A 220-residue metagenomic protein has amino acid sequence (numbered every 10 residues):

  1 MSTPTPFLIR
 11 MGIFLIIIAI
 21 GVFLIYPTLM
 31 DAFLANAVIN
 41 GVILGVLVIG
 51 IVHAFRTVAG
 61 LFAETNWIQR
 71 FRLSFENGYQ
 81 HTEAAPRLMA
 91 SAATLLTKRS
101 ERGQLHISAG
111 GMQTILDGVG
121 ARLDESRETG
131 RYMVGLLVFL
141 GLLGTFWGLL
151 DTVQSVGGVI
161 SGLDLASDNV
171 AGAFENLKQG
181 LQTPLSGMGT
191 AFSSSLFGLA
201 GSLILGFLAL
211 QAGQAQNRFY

Functional and structural regions predicted by a protein language model:
S2-G130: Large intracellular
I18-A32, L140-D164, L208: Juxtamembrane "helix exit" motif at the C-terminal ends of alpha-helical transmembrane segments in multi-pass membrane
H53-F62, L150, L203-A215: Transmembrane signal-anchor/signal-peptide helices with a preference for the extracytoplasmic
Q113, G120-A121, V138, T145 (+2 more regions): Terminal non-domain segments
Q113, R127, L143-F146, L150 (+3 more regions): Conserved structured core elements
G118, T152-S155, P184: Alpha-helical scaffold elements adjacent to nucleotide-binding pockets in ATP/GTP-utilizing enzyme cores
G118-G148, G189-F197: Transmembrane alpha-helical segments and their cytosolic interface motifs in multi-pass membrane proteins
D164-Y220: Channel- or pocket-lining gating/hinge segments that regulate access to a cavity or pore
